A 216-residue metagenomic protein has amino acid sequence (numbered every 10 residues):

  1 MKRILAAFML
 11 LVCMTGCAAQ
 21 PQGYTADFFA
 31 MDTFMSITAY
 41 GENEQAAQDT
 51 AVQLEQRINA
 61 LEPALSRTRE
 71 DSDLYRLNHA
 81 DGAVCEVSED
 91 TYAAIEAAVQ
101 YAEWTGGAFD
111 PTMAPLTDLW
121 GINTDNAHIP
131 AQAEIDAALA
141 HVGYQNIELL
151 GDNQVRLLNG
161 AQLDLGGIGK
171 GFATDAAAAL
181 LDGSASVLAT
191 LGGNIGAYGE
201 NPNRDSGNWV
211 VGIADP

Functional and structural regions predicted by a protein language model:
I4-P216: Mature catalytic core of soluble alpha/beta enzymes
